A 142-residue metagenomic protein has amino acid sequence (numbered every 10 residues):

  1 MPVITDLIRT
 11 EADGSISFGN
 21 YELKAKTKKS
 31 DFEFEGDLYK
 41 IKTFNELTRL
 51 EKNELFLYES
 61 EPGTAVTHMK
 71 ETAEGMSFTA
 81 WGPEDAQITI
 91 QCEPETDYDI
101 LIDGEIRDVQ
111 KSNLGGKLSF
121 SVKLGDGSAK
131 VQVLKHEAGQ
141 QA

Functional and structural regions predicted by a protein language model:
P2-A65: Catalytic cores of secreted or luminal carbohydrate-active enzymes
R9-E11, I16, E71, W81 (+1 more regions): A generic structural signal for short, non-catalytic loop/turn and secondary-structure boundary residues
K28-E51, S60, A86-I88, S112-A142: C-terminal beta-strand-rich structural cap/linker in extracellular carbohydrate-active enzymes
A65-H68, G75-F78, D108-Q110, S119-K123: Beta-strand-rich interaction surfaces with strong enrichment in secreted/lumenal proteins
T79-T96: Surface-exposed beta-strand/loop patches in extracellular or lumenal glycoproteins
D97-I100, A129: A short tyrosine-centered beta-strand micro-motif
L101-E105: Short strand-turn-strand beta-turns centered on an Asx-Gly dipeptide
